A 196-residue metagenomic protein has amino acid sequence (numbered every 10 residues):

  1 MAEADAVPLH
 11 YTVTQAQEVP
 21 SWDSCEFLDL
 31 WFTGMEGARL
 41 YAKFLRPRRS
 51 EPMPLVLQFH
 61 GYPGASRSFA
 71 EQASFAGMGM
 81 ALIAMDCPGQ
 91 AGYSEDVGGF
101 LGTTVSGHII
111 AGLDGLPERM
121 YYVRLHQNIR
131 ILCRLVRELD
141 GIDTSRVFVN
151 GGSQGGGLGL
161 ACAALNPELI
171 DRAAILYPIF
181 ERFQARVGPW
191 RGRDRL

Functional and structural regions predicted by a protein language model:
H10-S50: N-terminal cap/lid segment of alpha/beta-hydrolase-fold proteins
A42, R46, P52-Y62, L82: Short beta-strand element of the alpha/beta-hydrolase
R67, A73-S74, A81-Q127: Cap/lid segment of the alpha/beta-hydrolase catalytic domain
D86, N150-G152, L176-Y177: Alpha/beta-hydrolase-fold catalytic nucleophile elbow
H108-F148, G152: Gly/Ser-rich "nucleophile elbow"/oxyanion-hole loop immediately N-terminal to the catalytic nucleophile in hydrolases
G151-G159: Gly/Ala-rich beta-loop-alpha elbow adjacent to hydrolase catalytic centers
L158-L196: Hydrolase active-site cap/lid region
